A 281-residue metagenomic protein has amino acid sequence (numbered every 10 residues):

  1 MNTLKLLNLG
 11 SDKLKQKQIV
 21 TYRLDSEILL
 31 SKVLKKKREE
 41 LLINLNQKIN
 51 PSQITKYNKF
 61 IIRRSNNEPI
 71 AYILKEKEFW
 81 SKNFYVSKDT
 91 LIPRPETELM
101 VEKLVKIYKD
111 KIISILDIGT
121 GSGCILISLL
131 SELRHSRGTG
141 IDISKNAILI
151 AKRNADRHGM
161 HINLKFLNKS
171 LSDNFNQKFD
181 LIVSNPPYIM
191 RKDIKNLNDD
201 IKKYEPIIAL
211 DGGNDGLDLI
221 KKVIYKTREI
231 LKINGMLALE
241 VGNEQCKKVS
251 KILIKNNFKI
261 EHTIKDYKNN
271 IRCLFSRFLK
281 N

Functional and structural regions predicted by a protein language model:
M1-Y57: A short N-terminal interaction module
K32-K106: Conserved AdoMet
A71, I189-K192, E244: Active-site beta-alpha loop architecture of Rossmann-like, nucleotide-cofactor-dependent enzymes
E96-N196, D200: Conserved SAM/SAH cofactor-binding pocket of Class I
M160, E205, I230-I233: Helix-to-beta-strand junctions that scaffold the AdoMet/dcAdoMet cofactor pocket in Class I SAM-dependent enzymes
Y188-D218: Mobile active-site "lid"/loop adjacent to the S-adenosyl-L-methionine
N214-R277: Conserved Class I SAM-dependent methyltransferase catalytic core
